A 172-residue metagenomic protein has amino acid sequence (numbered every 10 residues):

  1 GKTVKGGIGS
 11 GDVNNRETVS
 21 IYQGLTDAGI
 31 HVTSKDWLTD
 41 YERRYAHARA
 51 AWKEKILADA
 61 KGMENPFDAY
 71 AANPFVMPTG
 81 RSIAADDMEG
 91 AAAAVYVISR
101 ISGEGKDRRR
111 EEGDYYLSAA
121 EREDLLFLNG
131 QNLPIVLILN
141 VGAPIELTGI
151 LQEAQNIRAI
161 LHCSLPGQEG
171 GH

Functional and structural regions predicted by a protein language model:
G1-H172: C-terminal non-catalytic regions of proteins with extracellular/luminal or membrane-system context
